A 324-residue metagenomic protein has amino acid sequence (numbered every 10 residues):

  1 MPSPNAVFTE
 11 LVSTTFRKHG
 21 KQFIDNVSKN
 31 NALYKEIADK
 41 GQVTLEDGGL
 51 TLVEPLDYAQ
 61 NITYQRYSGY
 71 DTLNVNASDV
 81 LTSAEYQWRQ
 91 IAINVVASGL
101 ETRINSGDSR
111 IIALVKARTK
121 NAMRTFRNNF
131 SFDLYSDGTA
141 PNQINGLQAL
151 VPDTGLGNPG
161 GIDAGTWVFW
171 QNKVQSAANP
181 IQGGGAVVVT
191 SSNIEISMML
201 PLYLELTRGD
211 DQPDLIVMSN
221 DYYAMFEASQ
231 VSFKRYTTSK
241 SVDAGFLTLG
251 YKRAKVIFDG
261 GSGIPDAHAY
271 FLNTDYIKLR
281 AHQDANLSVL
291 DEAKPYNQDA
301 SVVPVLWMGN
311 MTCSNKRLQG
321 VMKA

Functional and structural regions predicted by a protein language model:
M1-R66, A77, S83-A324: Core alpha/beta structural scaffold of self-assembling particle/tube/pore-forming proteins
T72-V75: Function-determining surface determinants
